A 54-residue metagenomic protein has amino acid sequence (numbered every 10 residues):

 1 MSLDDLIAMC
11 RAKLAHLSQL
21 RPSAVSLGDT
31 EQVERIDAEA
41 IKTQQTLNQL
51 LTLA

Functional and structural regions predicted by a protein language model:
M1-C10, T30, N48-T52: N-terminal targeting/docking segments
S2-L20, I36-A40: Short amphipathic alpha-helical heptad-repeat segments
P22-E34: Charged, low-complexity interaction regions
A40-A54: Amphipathic alpha-helical coiled-coil segments
